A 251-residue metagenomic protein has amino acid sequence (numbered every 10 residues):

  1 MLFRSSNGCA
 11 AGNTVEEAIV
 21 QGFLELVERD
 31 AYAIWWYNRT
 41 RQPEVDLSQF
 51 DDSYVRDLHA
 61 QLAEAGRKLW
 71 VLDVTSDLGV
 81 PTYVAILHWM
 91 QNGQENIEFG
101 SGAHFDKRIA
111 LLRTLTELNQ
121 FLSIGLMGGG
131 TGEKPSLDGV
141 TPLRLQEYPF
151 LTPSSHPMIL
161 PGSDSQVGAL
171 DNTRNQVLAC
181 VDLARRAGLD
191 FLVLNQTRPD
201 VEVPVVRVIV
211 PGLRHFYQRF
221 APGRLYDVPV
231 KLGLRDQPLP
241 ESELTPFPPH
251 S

Functional and structural regions predicted by a protein language model:
M1-S251: Helix-biased "structured C-terminal domain" signature
